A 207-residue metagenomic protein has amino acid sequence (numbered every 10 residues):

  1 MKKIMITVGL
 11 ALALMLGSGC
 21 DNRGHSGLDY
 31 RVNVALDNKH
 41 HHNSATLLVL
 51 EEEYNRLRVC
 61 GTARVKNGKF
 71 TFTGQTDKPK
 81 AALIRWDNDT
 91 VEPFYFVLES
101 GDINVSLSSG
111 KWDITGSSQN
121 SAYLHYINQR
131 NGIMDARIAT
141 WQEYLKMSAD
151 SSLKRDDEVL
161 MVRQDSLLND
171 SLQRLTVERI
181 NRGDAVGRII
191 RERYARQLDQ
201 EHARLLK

Functional and structural regions predicted by a protein language model:
M1-I4: Positively charged n-region of N-terminal signal peptides that target proteins for export
I6-L12: Sec-dependent N-terminal signal peptides
M15-G19: C-terminal motif of bacterial Sec signal peptides marking the signal peptidase cleavage site
C20-L175: A non-transmembrane, solvent-exposed segment enriched in polar/low-complexity residues
N38-K39, R196-E201: Alpha-helix capping and inter-helical loop/turn segments
N181-R196: Amphipathic alpha-helical repeat scaffolds of TPR domains
H202-K207: Alpha-helical repeat scaffolds
